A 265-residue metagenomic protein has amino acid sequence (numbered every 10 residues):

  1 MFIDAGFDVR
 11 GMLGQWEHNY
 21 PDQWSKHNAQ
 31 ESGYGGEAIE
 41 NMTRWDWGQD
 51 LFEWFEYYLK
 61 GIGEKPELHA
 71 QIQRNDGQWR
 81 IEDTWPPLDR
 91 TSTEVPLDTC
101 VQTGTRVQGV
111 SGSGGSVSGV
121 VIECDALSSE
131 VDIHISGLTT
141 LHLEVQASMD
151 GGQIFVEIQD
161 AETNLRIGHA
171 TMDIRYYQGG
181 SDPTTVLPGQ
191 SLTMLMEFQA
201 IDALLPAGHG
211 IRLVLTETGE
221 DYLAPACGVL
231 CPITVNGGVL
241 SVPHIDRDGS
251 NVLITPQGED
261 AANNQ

Functional and structural regions predicted by a protein language model:
M1-L13: Active-site-adjacent alpha-helix of alpha/beta-hydrolase-fold enzymes
F2, W54-Y57: Short, well-ordered beta-strand segments
G11-E17, P243-I245: A generic structural motif
G14-P21, S25-E37: Histidine-bearing beta->alpha loop at or near hydrolase active sites
A38-D46: Alpha-helix capping and helix-loop boundary segments enriched in small/acidic/polar residues
W47, E56-Q265: Glycine/threonine-rich phosphate-binding loop and adjacent beta-strand/alpha-helix elements that clamp
